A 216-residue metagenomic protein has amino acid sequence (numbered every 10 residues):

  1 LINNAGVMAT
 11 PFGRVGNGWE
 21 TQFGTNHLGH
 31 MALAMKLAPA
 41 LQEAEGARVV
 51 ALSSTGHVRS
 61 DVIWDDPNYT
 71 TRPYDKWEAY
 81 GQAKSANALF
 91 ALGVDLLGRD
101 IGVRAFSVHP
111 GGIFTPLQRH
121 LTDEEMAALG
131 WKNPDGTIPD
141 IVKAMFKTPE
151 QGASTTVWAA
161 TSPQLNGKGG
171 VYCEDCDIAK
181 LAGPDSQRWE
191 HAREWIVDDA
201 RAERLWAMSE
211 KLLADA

Functional and structural regions predicted by a protein language model:
L1-M126, G130-K132, K211-A216: Rossmann-fold NAD(P)H-dependent dehydrogenase/reductase core
N17, T21, Y74-E78, D140-K143 (+1 more regions): Short coil/turn segments at secondary-structure junctions
A83, K132-W189, I196-E203: C-terminal helical subdomain
G93, T155-W158, M208: Generic recognition of well-ordered alpha-helical segments
R193-A216: C-terminal amphipathic/interface module of NAD(P)-dependent oxidoreductases and related NAD-binding regulators
